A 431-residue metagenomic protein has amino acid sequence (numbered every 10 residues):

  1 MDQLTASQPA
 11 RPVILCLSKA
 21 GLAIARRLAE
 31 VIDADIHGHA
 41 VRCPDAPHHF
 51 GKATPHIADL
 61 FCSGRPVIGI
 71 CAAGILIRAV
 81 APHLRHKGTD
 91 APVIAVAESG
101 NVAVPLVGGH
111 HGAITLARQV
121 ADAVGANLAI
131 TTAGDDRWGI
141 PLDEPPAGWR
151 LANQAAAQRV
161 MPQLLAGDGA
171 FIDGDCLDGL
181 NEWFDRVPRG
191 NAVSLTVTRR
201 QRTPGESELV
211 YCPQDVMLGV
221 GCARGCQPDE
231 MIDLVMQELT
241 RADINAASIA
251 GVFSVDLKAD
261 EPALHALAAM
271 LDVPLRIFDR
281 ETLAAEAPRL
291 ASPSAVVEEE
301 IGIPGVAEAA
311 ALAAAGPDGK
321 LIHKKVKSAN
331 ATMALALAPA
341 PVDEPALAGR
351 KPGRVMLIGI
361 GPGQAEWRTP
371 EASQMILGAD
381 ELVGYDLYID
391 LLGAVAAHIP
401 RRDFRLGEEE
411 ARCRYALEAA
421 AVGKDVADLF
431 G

Functional and structural regions predicted by a protein language model:
M1-P9, V210-C212, A246, E418-K424: Glycine-rich phosphate/diphosphate-binding loops that line cofactor/substrate pockets in enzymes
P9, A91, P213, S328 (+1 more regions): Sequence-level motif detector for i,i+2 pairs with an aromatic at +2
A10-A81, H265-A266, L271-I301, G305-E308 (+3 more regions): Class I S-adenosyl-L-methionine
L17-A34, R42, H48-K52, D59-P66 (+7 more regions): Conserved mixed alpha/beta catalytic, RNA-binding, or beta-rich assembly cores of soluble enzyme, regulatory
L151, A155-A156, V160, G319 (+2 more regions): Flexible inter-domain linker/hinge segments
P162-V187, A295-L312, G316-V326: Long, charged alpha-helical interface segments
L195-T203, E208-C212, E308-D343: C-terminal edge-of-domain segments
L234-L283, A287-L290: Disulfide-rich extracellular domains of secreted proteins
